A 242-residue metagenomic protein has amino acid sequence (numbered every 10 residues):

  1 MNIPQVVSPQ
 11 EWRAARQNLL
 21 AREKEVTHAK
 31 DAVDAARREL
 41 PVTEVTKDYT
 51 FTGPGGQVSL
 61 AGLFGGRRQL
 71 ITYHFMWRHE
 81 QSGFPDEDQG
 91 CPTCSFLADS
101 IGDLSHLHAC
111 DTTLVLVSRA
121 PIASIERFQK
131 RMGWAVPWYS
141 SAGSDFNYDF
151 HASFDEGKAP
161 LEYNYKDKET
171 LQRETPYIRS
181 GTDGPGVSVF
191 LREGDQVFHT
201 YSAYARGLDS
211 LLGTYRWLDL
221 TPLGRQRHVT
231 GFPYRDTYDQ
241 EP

Functional and structural regions predicted by a protein language model:
M1-C110, R127-G133, P137, S144-P242: Non-globular targeting/processing and membrane-anchoring segments
A109-I125: Catalytic nucleophile loop
S118, S140-A142: Residues at the C-termini of beta-strands that transition into short coil/loop
